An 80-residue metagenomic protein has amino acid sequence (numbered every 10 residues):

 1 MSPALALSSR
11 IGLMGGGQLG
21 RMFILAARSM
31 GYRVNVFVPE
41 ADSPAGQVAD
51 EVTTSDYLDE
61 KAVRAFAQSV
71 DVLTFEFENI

Functional and structural regions predicted by a protein language model:
M1-I80: ATP-binding N-terminal substructure of ATP-dependent carboxylate-amine bond-forming enzymes
